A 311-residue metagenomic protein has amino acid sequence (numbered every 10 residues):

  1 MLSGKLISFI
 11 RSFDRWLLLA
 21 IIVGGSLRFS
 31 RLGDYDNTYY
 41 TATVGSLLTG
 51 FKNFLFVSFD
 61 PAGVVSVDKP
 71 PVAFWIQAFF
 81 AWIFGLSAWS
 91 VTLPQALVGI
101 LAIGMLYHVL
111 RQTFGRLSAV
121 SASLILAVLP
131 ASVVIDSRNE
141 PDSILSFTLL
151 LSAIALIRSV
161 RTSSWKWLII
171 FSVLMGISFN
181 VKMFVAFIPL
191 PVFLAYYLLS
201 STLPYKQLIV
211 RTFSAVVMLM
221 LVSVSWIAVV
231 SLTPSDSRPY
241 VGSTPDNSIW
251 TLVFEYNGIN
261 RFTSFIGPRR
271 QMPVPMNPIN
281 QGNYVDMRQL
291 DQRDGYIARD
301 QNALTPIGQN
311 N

Functional and structural regions predicted by a protein language model:
M1-N311: Membrane-integral, polyisoprenol-dependent glycosyltransferases of the GT-C/oligosaccharyltransferase superfamily
